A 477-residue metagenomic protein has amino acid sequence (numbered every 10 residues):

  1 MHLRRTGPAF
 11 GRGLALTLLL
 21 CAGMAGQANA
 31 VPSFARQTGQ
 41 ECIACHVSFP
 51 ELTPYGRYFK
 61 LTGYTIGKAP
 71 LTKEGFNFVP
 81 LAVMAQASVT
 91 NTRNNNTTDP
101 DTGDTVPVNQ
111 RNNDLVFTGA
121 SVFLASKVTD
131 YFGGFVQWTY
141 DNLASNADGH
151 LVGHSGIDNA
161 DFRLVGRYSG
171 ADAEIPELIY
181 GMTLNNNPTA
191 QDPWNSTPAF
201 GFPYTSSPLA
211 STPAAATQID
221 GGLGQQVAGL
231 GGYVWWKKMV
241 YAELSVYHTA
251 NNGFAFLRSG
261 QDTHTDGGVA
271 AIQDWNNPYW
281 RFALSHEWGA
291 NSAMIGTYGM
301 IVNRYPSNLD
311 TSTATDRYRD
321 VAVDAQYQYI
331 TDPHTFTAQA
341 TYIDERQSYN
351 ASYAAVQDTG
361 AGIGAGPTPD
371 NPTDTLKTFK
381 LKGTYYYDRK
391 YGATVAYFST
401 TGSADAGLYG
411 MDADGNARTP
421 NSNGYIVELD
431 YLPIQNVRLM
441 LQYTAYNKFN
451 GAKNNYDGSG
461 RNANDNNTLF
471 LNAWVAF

Functional and structural regions predicted by a protein language model:
L19-A28: C-terminal segment of classical bacterial N-terminal signal peptides
N29, V116-A120, I157-D161, Q225-V227 (+5 more regions): Transmembrane beta-barrel architecture of outer-membrane proteins
V31-E41: Sequence/structural segment immediately N-terminal to covalent heme-attachment motifs in c-type and related
G39-F49: The canonical Cys-X-X-Cys-His
E41, V437, A463-F477: Outer-membrane beta-barrel "beta-signal"
T53-P54, L81-N94, P107-N252, D274-A290 (+6 more regions): Outer membrane beta-barrel
N96-Q110, S145-V152, F202-A210, G253-Q273 (+4 more regions): Solvent-exposed loop segments that connect transmembrane elements
A290-V427, Y431, Y443: Detector for outer-membrane/organellar transmembrane beta-barrel domains, recognizing the amphipathic beta-strand
